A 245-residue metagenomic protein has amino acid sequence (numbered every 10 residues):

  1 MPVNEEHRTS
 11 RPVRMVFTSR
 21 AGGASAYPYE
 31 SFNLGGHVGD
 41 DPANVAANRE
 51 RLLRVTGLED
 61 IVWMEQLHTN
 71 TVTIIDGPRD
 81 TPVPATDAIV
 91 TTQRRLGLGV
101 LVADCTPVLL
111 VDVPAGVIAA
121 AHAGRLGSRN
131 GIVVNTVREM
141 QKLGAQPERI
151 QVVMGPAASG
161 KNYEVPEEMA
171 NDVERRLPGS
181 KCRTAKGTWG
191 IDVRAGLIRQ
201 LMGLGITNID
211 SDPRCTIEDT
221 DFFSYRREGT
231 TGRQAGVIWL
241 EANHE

Functional and structural regions predicted by a protein language model:
M1-E245: Active-site microenvironment for binding and transforming phosphate-containing groups
